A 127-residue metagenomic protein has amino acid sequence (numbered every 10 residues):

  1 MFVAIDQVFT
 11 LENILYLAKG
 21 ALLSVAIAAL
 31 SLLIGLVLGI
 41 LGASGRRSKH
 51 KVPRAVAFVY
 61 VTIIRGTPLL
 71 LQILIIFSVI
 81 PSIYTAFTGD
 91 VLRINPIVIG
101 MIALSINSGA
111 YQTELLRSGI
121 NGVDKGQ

Functional and structural regions predicted by a protein language model:
M1-Q127: Transmembrane alpha-helices and adjacent helix-loop boundaries
